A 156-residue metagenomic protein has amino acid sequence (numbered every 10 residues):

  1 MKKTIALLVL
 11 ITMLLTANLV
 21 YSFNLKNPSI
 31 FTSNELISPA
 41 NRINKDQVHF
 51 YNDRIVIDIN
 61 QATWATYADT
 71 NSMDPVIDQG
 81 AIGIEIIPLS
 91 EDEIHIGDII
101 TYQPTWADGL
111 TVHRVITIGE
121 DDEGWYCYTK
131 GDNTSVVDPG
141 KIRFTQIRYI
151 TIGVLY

Functional and structural regions predicted by a protein language model:
M1-Y156: Extended hydrophobic leader/signal-anchor segments used for secretion and membrane insertion
